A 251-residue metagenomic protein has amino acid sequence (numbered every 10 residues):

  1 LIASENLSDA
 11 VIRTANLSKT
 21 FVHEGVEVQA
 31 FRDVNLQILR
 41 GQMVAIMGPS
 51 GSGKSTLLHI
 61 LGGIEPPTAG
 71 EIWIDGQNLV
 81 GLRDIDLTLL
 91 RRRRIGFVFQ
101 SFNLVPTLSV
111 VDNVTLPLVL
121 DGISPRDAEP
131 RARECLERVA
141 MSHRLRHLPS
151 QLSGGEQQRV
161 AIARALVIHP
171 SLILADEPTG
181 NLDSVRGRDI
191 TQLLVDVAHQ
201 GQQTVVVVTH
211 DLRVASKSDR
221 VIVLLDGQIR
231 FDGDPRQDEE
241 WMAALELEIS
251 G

Functional and structural regions predicted by a protein language model:
L1-N6: Pre-NBD coupling/linker segments of ABC/ABC-like ATPases
A10-S218, V223-L224, I229: ABC family nucleotide-binding domain
Q228-G251: Conserved beta-strand-loop-alpha-helix hinge in the C-terminal portion of ABC ATPase nucleotide-binding domains
